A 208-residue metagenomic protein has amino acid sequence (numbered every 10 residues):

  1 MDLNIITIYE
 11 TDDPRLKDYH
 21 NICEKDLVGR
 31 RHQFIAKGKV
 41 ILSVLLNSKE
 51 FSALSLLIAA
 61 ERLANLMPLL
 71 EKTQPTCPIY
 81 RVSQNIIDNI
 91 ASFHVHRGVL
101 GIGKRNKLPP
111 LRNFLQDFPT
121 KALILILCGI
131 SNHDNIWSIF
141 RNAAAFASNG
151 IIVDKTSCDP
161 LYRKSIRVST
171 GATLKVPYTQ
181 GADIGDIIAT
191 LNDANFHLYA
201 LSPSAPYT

Functional and structural regions predicted by a protein language model:
M1-M67, S157-D159: Boundary-proximal intrinsically disordered activation/regulatory segments immediately upstream of a helical core
I5-E10, P78-S83, V176-D186: Short acidic-hydrophobic, aromatic-tinged amphipathic segments that line or gate anion-handling sites
R30-Q33, S52-S55, T76-P78, N149-I151 (+1 more regions): Short active-site oxyanion
V44-L45, N65-L66, N89, N135 (+3 more regions): Phosphate- and divalent-cation-binding pockets in alpha/beta enzyme and binding domains that engage nucleotide-derived
A64, Q84-I90, P109, D183-I188 (+1 more regions): A short acidic, often aromatic-flanked loop/helix-cap motif at beta-alpha or helix-coil junctions that lines enzyme
E71-L100: Glycine/small-residue-rich loop that forms an oxyanion/phosphate-binding "nest" at active or ligand-binding sites
H94-T120: Acidic/glycine-rich phosphate/pyrophosphate-binding loops and surrounding catalytic core that coordinate Mg2+
L111-P206: RNA substrate-binding interface of SAM-dependent RNA methyltransferases
